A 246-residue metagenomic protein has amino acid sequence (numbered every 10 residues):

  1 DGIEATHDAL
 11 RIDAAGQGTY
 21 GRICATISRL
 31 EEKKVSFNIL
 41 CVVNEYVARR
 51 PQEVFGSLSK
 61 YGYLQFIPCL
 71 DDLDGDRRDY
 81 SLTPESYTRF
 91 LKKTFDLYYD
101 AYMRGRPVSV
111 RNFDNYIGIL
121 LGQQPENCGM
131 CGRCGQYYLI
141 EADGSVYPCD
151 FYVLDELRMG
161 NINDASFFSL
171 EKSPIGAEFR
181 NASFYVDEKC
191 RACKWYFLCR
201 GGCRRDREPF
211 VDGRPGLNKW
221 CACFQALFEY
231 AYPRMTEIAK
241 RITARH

Functional and structural regions predicted by a protein language model:
D1: Active-site segment flanking the S-adenosylmethionine/decSAM binding pocket in AdoMet-dependent transferases
A5-R133, V153-I162: Radical SAM enzyme [4Fe-4S]-AdoMet core and its adjacent flexible, acidic and glycine-rich loops/tails across
E141: Short, acidic, Ser/Thr-enriched surface-loop or helix-capping motifs
V153-H246: Flexible mid-to-C-terminal extensions adjoining Fe-S/redox cofactors in radical SAM and related proteins
